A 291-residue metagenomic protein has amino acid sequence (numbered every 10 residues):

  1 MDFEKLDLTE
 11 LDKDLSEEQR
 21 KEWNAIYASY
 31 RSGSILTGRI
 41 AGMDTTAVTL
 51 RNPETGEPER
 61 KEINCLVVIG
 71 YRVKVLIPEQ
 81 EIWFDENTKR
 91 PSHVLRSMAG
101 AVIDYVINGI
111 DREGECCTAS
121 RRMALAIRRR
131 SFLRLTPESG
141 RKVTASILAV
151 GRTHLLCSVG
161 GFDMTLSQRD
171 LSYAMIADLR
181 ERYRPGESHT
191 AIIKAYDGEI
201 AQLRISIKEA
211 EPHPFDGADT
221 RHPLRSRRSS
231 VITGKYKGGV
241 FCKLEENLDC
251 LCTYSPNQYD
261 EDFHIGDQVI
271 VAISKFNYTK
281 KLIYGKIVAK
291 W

Functional and structural regions predicted by a protein language model:
M1-W291: Single-stranded RNA-binding regions, centering on S1/OB-family and related RNA-binding modules
